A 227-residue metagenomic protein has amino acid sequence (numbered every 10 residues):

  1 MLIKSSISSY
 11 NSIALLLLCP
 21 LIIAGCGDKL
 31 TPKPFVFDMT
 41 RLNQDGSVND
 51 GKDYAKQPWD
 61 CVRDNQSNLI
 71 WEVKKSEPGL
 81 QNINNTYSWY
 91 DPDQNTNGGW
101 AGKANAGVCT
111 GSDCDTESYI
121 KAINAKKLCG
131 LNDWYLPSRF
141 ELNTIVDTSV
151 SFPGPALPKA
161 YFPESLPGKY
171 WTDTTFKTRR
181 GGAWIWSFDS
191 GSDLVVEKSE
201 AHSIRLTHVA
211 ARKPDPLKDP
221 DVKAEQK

Functional and structural regions predicted by a protein language model:
L2-A14: Bacterial N-terminal signal peptides that target proteins for export
I13-I22: Bacterial N-terminal signal peptides
L21-Y135, R139-K227: Glycine-aromatic-enriched surface loops/turns that form tight recognition elements
